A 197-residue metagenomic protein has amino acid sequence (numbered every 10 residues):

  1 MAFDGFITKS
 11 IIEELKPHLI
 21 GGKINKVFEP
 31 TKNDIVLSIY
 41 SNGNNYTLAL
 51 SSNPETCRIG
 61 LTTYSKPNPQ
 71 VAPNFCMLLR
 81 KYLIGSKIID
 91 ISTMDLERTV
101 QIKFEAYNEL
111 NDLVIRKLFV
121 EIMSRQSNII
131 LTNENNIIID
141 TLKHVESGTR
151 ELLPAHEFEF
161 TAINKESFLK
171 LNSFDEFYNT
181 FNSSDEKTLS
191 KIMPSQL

Functional and structural regions predicted by a protein language model:
F6-P67, V71: A structured, charge-rich N-terminal accessory region that forms the first stable segment of a protein and links
G43-L197: Phosphate/anion-contacting hairpin/loop surfaces
